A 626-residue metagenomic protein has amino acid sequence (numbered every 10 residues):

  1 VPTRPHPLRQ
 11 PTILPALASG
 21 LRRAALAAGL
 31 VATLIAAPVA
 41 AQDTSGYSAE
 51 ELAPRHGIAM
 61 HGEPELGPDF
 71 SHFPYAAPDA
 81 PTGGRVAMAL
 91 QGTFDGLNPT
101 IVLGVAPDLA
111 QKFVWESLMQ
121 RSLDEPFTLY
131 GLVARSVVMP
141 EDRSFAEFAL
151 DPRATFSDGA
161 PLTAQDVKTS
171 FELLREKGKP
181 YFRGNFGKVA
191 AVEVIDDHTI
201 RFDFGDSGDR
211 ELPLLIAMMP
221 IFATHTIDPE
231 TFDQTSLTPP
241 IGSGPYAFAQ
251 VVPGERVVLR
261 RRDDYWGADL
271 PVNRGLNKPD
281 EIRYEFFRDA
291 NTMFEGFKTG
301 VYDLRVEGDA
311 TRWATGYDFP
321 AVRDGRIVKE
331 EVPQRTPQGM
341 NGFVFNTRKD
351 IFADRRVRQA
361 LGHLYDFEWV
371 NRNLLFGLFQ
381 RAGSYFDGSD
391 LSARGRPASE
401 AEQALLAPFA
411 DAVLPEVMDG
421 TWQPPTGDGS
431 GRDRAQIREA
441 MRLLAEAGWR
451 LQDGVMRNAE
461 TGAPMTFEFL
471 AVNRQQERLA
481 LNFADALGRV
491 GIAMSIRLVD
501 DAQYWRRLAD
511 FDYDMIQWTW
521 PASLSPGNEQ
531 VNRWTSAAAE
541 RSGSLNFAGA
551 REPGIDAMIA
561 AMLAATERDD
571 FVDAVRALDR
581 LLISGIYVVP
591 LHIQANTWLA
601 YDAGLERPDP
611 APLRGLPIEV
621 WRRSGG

Functional and structural regions predicted by a protein language model:
Y47-D142, A149, E172, P239-I241: N-terminal lobe/hinge region of extracytoplasmic solute-binding protein
S48-L52, L90, A106, V252-V257 (+6 more regions): Detector for C-terminal structural segments
E65, W115-F127, E172, I216-L276 (+6 more regions): Gly/Pro-rich hinge or "lid" segments in bacterial periplasmic/extracellular proteins
H72, G92-L109, V133, A160 (+5 more regions): A structural "hinge/loop" feature
A76, A80, L103-A110, S136-P180 (+6 more regions): Aromatic- and charge-enriched surface segment that lines or borders ligand/interaction sites
A149, G184-I227, S243-V252, P397-F409: Surface-exposed binding/hinge segments that line and control ligand-binding clefts or catalytic entry sites
D151, G267-Y317, H363, Q475 (+2 more regions): Ligand-site clamp/hinge motif
A191-V194, A249-V258, E285-K349, R356-A360 (+2 more regions): Extracellular/periplasmic solute-recognition and catalytic clefts
